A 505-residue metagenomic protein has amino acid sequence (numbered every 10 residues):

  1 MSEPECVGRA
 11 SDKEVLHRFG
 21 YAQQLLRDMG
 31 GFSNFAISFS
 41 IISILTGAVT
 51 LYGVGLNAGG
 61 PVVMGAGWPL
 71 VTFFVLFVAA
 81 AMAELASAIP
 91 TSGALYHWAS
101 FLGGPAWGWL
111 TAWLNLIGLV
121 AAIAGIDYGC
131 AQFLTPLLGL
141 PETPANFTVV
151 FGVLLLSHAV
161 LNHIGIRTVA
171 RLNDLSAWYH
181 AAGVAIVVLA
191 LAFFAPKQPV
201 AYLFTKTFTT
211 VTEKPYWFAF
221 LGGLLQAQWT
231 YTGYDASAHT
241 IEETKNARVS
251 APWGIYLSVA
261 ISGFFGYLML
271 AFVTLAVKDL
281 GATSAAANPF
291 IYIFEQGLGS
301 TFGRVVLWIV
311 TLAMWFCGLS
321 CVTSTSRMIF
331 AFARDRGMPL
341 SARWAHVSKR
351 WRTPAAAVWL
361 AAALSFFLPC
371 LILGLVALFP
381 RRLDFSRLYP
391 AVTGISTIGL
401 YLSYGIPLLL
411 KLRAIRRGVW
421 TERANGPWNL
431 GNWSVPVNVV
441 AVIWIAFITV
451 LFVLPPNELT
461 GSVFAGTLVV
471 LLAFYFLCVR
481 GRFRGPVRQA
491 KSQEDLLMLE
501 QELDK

Functional and structural regions predicted by a protein language model:
M1-M29, L408-V437, P456-K505: Terminal cytosolic tails of multi-pass membrane transporters, especially the segment immediately following the final
A22-L26, G53-V54, E84, Y96 (+7 more regions): Helix-loop junctions at the membrane interface of multi-pass solute transporters
G31-T50, L364-L368, W444: The first (N-terminal) embedded transmembrane alpha-helix
V49-N57, A66-G67, L76-L155, A159-H163 (+5 more regions): Hydrophobic transmembrane alpha-helices that form the core helical bundles of multi-pass secondary transporters
V54-M64, P136-F147, I166-A177, A287-N288 (+4 more regions): Transmembrane helix-loop boundary segments of multi-pass membrane transporters
M64-G65, G139-N146, L175-R304: Helix-loop-helix junctions that connect adjacent transmembrane segments in multi-pass membrane transporters
H97, G104, T135-L140, T210 (+2 more regions): TM-loop-TM module centered on a large, flexible mid-protein loop between adjacent transmembrane helices in multi-pass
N146-Q198, L203-F204, T232, G254-A260 (+3 more regions): Membrane-interface loop-to-helix entry segments
